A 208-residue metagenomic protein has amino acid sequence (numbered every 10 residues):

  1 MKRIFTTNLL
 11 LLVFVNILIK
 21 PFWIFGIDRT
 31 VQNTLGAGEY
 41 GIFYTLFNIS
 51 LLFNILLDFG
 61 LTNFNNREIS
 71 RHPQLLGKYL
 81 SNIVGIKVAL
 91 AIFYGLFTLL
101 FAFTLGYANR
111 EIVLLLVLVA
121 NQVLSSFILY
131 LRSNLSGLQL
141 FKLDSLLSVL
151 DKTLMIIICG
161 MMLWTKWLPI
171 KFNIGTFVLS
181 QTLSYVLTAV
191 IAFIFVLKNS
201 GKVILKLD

Functional and structural regions predicted by a protein language model:
M1-W23, G77, S81: N-terminal membrane topogenesis motif
K2, V31-E39, F53-I86, S136-K142: Transmembrane-helix boundary and interhelical linker motifs in polytopic inner-membrane proteins
L18, F22, L57, S81-A108 (+2 more regions): Alpha-helical transmembrane segments of multi-pass membrane transport and lipid-handling proteins
P21-G26, Y44-E68, Q122-I128: Small-residue-rich midsections of specific transmembrane alpha-helices
I27-L52, I112, I174-L179: Interfacial/gating helices of multi-pass transporter permease domains
L52, V88, I92-L96, L100 (+1 more regions): Alpha-helical transmembrane segments of multi-pass membrane proteins
I112, L116-V119, L146-M162, P169-N199: Hydrophobic alpha-helical transmembrane segments
S125-S148: Cytoplasmic helix-loop-helix junction between adjacent transmembrane helices in 12-TM secondary transporters
